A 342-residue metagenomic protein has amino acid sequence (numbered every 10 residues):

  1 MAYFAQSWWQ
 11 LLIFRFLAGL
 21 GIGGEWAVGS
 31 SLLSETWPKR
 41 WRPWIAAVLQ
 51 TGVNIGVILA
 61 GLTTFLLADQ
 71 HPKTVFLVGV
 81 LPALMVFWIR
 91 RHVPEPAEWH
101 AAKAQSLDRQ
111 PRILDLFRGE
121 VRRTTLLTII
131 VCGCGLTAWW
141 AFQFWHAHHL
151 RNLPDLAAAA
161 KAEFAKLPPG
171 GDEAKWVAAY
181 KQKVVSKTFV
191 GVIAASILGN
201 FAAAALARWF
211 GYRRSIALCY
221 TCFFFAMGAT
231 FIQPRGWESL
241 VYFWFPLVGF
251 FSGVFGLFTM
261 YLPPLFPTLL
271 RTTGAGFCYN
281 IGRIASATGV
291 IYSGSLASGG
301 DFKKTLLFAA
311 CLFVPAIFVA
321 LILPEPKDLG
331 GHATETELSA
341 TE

Functional and structural regions predicted by a protein language model:
M1-E342: Transmembrane-helix signature of 12-pass secondary carriers
